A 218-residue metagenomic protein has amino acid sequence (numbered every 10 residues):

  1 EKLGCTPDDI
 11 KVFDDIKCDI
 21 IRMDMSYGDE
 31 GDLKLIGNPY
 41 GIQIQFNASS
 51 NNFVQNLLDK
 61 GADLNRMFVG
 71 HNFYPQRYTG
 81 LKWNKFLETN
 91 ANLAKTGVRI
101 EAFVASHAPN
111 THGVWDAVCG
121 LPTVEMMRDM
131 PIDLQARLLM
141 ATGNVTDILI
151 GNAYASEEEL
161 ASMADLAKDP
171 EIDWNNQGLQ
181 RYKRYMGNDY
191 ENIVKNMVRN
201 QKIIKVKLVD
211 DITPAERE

Functional and structural regions predicted by a protein language model:
E1-K2, C18-E30, I42-F53, M67-P75: Catalytic beta/alpha-barrel core
K2-C5, A105: Glycine-rich beta-to-alpha transition loops that act as phosphate-gripper elements at the mouths of alpha/beta enzyme
C5-F13, D32-I36, V54-A62: Distinct, well-ordered alpha-helical segments
D8-I20, D24, L35-I36, E158-M163: Elongated, non-catalytic scaffold/linker segments and compositionally distinctive motifs
D15-I16, P39, T142-G143: Structural motif
Y40-I42, V98: A short helix->loop->beta-strand "cap" motif at the edges of active sites that frequently abuts
N47-G178: Catalytic alpha/beta core domains of metabolic enzymes, predominantly
N175-E218: C-terminal functional modules
